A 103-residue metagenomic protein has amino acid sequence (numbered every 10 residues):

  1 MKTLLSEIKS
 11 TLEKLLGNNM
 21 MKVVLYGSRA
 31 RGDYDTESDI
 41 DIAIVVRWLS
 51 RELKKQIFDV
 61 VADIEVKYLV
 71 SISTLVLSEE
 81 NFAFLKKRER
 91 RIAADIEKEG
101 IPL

Functional and structural regions predicted by a protein language model:
M1-M21, R31-G32, T36, R47-L103: Catalytic core of pol beta-like nucleotidyltransferases
S28: P-loop (Walker A) phosphate-binding loop of NTP-binding proteins
S38-I44: Short beta-strand->loop micro-motif that forms the acidic, two-metal-ion catalytic signature in nucleotide-processing
